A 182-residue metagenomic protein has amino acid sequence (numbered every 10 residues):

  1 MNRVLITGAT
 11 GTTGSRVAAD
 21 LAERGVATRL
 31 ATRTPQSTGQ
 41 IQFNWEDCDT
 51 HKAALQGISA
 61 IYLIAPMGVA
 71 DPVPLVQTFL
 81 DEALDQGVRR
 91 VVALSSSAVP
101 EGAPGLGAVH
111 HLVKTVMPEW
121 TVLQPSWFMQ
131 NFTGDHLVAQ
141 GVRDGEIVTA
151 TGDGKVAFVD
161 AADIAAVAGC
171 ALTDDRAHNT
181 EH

Functional and structural regions predicted by a protein language model:
N2-L30, T34, E46-C48, Q56-S59 (+3 more regions): Oxidoreductase cofactor-interface core, primarily capturing Rossmann-like NAD(P)-dependent enzymes
Q36-T38: Short, conserved SAM-binding/catalytic segment of Class I S-adenosyl-L-methionine-dependent methyltransferases
I41-N44: Cofactor-binding loops of NAD(P)H-dependent oxidoreductases, dominated by short-chain dehydrogenase/reductases
